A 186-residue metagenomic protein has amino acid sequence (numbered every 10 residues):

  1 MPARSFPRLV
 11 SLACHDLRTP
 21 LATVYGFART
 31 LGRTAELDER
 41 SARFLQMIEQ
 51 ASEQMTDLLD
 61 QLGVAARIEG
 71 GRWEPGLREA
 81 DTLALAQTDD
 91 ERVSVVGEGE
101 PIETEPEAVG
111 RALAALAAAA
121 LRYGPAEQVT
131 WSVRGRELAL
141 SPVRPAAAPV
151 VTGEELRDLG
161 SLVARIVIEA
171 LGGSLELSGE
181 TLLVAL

Functional and structural regions predicted by a protein language model:
R8-H15: Conserved phosphoacceptor histidine of two-component systems
T23-D38: Conserved C-terminal segment of the DHp
Q50-M55: Short alpha-helical segment of the dimerization/phosphotransfer core of two-component systems
G70-P75, P101-A108: Conserved micro-motifs of the catalytic ATP-binding
E137-L162: Glycine-rich/acidic phosphate-handling loop/turn and adjacent ATP-lid/helix of nucleotide-binding kinase/ATPase domains
A164-I168: Detector for a conserved hydrophobic position within an alpha-helical segment of the HATPase_c
